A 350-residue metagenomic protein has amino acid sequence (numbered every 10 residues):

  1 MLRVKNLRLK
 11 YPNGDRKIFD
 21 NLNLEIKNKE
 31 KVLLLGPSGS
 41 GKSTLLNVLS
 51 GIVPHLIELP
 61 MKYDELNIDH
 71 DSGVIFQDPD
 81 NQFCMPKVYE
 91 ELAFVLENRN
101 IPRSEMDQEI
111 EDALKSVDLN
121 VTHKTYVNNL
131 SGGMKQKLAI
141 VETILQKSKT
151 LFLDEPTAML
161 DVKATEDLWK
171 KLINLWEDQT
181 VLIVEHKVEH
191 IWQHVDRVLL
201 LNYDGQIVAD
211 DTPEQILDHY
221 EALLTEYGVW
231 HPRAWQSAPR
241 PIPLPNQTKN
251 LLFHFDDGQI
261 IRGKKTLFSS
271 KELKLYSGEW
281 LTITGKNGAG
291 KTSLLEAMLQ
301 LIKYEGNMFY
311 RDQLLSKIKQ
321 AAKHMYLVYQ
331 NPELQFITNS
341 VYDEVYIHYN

Functional and structural regions predicted by a protein language model:
L35-P37, T284-K286: The feature captures the beta-strand-to-loop junction immediately N-terminal to the Walker
S50-G51, E58-D71, G306-K317, A321-A322: Conserved ABC transporter NBD signature motif
E105-T122: Conserved ABC ATPase "signature" region
Y126-L130, M134: Conserved ABC ATPase signature
L145-K149: A short, proline-enriched helix->beta-strand linker immediately N-terminal to the Walker B motif in ABC-type P-loop
L151-E155: Catalytic Walker B motif of ABC-type/P-loop ATPase nucleotide-binding domains
G205-V229: Conserved beta-strand-loop-alpha-helix hinge in the C-terminal portion of ABC ATPase nucleotide-binding domains
